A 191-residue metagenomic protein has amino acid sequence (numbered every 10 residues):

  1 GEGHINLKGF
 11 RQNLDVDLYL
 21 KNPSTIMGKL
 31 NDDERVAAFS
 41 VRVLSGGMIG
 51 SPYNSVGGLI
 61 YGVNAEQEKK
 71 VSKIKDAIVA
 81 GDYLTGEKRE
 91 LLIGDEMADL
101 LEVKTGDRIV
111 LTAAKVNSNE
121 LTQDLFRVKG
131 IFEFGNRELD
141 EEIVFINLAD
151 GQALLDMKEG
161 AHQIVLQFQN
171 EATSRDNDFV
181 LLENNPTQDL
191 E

Functional and structural regions predicted by a protein language model:
G1, R89, G160-I164: Short amphipathic alpha-helical segments
G1-L59, D82-E87: Hydrophobic, regular-secondary-structure patches
E34-A37, L101, E159: Structural motif
R42-S45, G58-N64, A77-A149: Hydrophobic secondary-structure segments that place a key small or acidic residue at a functional site
Q67-K75: Cytochrome P450 core scaffold surrounding the K-helix E-X-X-R motif and the conserved "meander" helix-loop region
K70-V71, L100-L101, L154: Residues that scaffold the ATP/ADP-binding catalytic core of kinase and kinase-like folds
K115-E191: Mechanotransmission and gating elements of multispan inner-membrane complexes involved in transport and envelope
